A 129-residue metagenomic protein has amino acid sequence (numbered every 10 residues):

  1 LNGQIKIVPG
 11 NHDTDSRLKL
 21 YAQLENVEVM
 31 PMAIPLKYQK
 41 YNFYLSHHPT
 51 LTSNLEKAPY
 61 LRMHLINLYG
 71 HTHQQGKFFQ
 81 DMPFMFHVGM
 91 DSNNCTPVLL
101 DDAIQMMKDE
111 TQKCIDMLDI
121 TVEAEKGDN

Functional and structural regions predicted by a protein language model:
L1-N129: Catalytic phosphate/metal-binding cores of nucleic-acid and nucleotide-processing enzymes, i.e., regions that mediate
